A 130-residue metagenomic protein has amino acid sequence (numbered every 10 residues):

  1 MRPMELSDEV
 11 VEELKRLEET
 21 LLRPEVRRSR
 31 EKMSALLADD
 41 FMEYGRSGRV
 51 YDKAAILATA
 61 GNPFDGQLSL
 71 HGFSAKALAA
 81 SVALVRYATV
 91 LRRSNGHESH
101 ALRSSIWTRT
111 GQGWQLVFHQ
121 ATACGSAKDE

Functional and structural regions predicted by a protein language model:
R2-A35, D40-E130: A beta-strand edge to alpha-helix "cap/lid" segment located at domain peripheries
